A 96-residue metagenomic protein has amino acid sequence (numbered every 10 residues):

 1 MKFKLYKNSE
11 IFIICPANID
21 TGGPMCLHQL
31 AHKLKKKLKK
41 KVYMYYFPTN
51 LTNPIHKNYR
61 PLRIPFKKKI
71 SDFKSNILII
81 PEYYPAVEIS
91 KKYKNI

Functional and structural regions predicted by a protein language model:
M1-S9, P65: Non-catalytic membrane-proximal stalk/linker segments that position and tether the catalytic domains
C15, Y46-P48, I80: Short beta-strand/turn micro-motifs composed of small residues that flank or help shape donor/cofactor-binding pockets
C15-C26: A short, glycine/small-residue-rich beta-strand->loop->alpha-helix junction that serves as a flexible
P24-L34: Short amphipathic alpha-helix
K37-Y43, K94-I96: A generic structural motif
K41-L51: A short beta-strand-loop structural module common to alpha/beta enzyme folds
N50-I96: Extended catalytic core of nucleotide-activated donor transferases of GT-like folds
